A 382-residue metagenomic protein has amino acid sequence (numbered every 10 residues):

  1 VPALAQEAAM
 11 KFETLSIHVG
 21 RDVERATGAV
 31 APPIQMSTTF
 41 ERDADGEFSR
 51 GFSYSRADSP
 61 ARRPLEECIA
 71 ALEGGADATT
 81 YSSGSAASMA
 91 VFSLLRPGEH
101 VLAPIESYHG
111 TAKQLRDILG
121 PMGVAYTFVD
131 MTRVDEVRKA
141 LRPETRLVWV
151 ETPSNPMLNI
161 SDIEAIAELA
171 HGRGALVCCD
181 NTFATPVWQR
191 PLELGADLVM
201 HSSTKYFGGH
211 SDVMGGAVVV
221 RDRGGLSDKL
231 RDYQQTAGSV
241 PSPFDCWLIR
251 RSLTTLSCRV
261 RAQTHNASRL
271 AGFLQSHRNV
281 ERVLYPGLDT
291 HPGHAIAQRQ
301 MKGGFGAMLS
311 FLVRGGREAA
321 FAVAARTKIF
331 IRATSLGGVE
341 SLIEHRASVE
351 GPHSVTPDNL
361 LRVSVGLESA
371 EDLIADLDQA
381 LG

Functional and structural regions predicted by a protein language model:
V1-A8, L253, M308: N-terminal amphipathic/basic-hydrophobic helices that include classical n-h-c signal peptides and signal-anchor
L4, N279-L361, V365: Conserved C-terminal alpha-helix-loop-beta "cap" of PLP-dependent enzymes that closes/shapes the active-site mouth
L4-E7, R116, A125, P143-R146 (+3 more regions): PLP-dependent enzyme catalytic core of the Aspartate aminotransferase-like
L4-S59, L65-C68: N-terminal "arm"/small-domain region of PLP-dependent enzymes with the aminotransferase-like
R21-V23, M36-R42, F183, K205 (+6 more regions): Glycine-rich beta-alpha junction loops
T39-M89, L94, G110-I118: Conserved N-terminal alpha-helix of the aminotransferase class I/II PLP-enzyme fold
L72, L274-R278, T327: Acidic-histidine catalytic/liganding microenvironments
A78-N279, L284: Conserved PLP-enzyme active-site core in the AAT-like
